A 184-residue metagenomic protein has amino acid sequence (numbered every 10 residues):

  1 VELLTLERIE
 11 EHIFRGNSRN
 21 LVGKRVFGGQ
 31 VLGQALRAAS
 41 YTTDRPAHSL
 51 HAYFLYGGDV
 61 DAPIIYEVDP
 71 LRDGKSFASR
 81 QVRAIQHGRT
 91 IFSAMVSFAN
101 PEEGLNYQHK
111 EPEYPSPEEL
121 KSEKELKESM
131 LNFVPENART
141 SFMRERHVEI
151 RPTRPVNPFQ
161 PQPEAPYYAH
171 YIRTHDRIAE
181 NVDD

Functional and structural regions predicted by a protein language model:
V1-D184: Terminal targeting signals and extreme-terminal segments of soluble enzymes
